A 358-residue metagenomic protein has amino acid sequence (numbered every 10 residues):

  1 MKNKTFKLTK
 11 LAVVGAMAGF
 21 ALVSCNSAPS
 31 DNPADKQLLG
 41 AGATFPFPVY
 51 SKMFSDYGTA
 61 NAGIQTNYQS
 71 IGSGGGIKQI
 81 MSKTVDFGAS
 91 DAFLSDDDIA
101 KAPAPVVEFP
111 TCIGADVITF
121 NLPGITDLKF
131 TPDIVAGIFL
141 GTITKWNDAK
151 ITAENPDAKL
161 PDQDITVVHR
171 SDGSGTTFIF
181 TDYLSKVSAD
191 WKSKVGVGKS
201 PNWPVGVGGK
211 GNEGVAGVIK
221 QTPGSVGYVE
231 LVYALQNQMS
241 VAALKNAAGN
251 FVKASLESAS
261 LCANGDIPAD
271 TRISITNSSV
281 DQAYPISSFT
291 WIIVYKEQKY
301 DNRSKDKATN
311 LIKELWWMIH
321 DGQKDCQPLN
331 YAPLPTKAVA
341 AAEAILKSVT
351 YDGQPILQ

Functional and structural regions predicted by a protein language model:
K2-A12: Bacterial N-terminal signal peptides that target proteins for export
G15-G19: Alpha-helical transmembrane segments
F20-S24: C-terminal motif of bacterial Sec signal peptides marking the signal peptidase cleavage site
C25-Q358: Flexible loop/hinge segments at secondary-structure junctions
